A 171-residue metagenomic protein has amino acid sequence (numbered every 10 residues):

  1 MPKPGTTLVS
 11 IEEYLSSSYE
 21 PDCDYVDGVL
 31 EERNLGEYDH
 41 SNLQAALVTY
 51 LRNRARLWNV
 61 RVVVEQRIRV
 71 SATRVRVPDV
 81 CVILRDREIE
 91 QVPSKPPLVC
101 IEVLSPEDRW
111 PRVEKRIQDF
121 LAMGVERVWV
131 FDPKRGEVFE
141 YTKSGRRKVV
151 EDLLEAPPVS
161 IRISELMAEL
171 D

Functional and structural regions predicted by a protein language model:
M1-D171: Gly/Pro/Ser/Thr-rich low-complexity, intrinsically disordered segments predominantly at protein N-termini
